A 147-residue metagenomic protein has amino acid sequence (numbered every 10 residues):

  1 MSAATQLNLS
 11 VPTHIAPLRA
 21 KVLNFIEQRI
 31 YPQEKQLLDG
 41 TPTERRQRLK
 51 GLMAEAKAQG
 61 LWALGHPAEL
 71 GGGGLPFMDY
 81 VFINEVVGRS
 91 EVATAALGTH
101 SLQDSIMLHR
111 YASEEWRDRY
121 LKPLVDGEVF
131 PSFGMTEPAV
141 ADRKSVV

Functional and structural regions predicted by a protein language model:
M1-A4, N24-Q28: Catalytic cores of phosphodiester-bond-cleaving enzymes
M1-R19: Intrinsic disorder at enzyme termini
I15, I26, S113: Residue-level signal for inorganic ion chemistry
Y31-V147: Glycine-rich flavin
